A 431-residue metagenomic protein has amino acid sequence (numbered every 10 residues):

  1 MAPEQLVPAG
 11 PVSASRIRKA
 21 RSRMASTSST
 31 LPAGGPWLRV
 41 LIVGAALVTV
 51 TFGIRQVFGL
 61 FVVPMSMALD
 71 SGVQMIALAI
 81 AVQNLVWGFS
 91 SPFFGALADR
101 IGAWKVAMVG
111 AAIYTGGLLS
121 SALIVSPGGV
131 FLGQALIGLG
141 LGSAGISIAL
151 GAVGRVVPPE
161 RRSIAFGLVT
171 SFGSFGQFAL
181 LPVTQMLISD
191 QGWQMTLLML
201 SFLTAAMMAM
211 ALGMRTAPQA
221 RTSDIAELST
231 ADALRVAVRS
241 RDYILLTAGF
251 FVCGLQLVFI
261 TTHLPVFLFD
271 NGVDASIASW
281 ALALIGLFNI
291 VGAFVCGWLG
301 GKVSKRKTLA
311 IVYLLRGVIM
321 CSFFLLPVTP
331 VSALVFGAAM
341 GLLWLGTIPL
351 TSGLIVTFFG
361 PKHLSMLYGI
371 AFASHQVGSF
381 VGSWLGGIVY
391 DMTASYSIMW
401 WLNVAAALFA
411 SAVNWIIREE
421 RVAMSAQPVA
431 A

Functional and structural regions predicted by a protein language model:
Q56, N84-P92, F178, G286-F294 (+1 more regions): Residue-level signature of mid-helix packing/kink "hotspots" within the transmembrane helices of 12-pass Major
F58-V62, S240-F294: Extracytoplasmic gate region of multi-pass secondary transporters
M65, S143-V157, G346-F359: Intracellular juxtamembrane helix-capping segments at the cytosolic ends of symmetry-related transmembrane helices
F89-G128: Conserved MFS/SLC helix-loop-helix module at the cytosolic interface between two early adjacent transmembrane helices
G117, G128-L136, V331-A339: Paired small-residue
Q134-S171: Cytoplasmic helix-loop-helix junction between adjacent transmembrane helices in 12-TM secondary transporters
V169-A217: Helix-loop-helix hairpin linking two adjacent transmembrane segments in secondary transporters
I285-N289, V295, K302-L354: C-terminal transmembrane helical hairpin of 12-TM major facilitator-type secondary transporters
